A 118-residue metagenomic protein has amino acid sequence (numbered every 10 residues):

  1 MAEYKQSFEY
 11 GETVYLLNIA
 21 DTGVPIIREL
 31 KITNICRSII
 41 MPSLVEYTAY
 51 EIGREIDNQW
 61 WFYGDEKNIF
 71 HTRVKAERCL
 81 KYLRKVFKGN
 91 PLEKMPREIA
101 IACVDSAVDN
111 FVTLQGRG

Functional and structural regions predicted by a protein language model:
M1, E12, G23, P42-L44 (+1 more regions): Intrinsic-disorder/low-complexity loop/linker signature
M1-E3, R117-G118: Short, Lys/Arg-enriched, disordered terminal segments
E3-D21: Short coil-to-beta transition motif at edge beta-strands of beta-rich domains
T13, E29-T33, E46-E51: Ser/Thr- (and often Asn-) enriched beta-sheet segments in non-cytosolic proteins
L16-T22, E51-I56: Short acidic, glycine-rich loop/turn motifs
G23-S38: Short beta-strand-centered aromatic/proline hotspots
S43-G118: Intrinsically disordered, low-complexity, charged/polar segments
